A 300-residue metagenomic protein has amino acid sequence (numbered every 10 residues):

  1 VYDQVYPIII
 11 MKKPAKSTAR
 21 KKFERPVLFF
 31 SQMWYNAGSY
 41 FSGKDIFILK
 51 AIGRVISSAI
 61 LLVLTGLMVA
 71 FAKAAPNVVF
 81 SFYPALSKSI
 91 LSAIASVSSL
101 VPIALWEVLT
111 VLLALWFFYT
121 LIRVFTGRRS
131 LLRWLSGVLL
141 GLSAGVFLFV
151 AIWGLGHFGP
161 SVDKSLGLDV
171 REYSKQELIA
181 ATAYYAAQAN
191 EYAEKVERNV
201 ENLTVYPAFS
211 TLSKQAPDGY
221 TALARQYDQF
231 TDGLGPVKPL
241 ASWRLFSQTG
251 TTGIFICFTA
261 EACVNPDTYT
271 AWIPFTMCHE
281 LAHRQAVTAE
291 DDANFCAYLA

Functional and structural regions predicted by a protein language model:
Y2-I10, Q32-N36, Y40, K44-I46: Short, positively charged and aromatic/hydrophobic N-terminal segments
Q4, K13-Q32: Positively charged N-terminal leader segments that act as targeting/secretion signals
K50-V55, R128-L139: Membrane-interfacial entry segments at the cytosolic side of transmembrane helices
L62-R123: Membrane-embedded alpha-helical segments of integral membrane proteins
P102, F275-V287, N294, Y298: Active-site recognition of the HExxH zinc-binding catalytic motif
F118-Y119, L132-D163: Transmembrane alpha-helices and immediately adjacent membrane-cytoplasm interface residues in multi-pass integral
G156-L223: Membrane-interface segments at or immediately adjacent to transmembrane helices that form the boundary between
V200-P266, T270: Auxiliary, metal-adjacent structural segments of Zn-dependent hydrolase domains
